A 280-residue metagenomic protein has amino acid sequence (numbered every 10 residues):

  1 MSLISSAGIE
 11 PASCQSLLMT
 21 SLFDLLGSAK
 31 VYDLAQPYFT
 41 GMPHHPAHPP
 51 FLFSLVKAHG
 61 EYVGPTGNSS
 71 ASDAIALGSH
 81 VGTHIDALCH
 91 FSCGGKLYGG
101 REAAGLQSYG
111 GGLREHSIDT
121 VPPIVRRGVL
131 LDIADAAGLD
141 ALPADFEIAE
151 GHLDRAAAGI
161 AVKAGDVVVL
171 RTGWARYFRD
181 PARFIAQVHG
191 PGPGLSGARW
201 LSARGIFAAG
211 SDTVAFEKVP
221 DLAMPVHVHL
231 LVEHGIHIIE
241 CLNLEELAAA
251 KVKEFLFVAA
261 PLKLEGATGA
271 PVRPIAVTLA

Functional and structural regions predicted by a protein language model:
L3-A280: Active-/binding-site microenvironments in catalytic and ligand-binding cores
